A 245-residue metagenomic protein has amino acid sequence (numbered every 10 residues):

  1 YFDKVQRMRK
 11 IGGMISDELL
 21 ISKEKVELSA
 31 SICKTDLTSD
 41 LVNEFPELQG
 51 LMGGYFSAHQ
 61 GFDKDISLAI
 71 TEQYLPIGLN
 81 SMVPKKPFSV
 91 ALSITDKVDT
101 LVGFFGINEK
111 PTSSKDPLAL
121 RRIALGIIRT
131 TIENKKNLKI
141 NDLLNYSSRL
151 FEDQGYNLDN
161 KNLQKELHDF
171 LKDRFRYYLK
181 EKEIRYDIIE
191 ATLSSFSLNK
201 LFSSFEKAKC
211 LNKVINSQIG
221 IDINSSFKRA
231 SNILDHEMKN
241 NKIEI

Functional and structural regions predicted by a protein language model:
Y1-I245: Amphipathic alpha-helical "coupling" segments that flank catalytic cores
